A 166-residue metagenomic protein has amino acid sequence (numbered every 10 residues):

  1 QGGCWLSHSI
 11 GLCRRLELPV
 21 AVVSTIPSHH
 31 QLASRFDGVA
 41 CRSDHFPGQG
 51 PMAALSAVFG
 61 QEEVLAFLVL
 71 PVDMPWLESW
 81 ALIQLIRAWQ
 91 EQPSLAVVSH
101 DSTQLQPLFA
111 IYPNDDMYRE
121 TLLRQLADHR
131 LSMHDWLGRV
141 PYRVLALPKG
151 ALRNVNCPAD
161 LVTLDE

Functional and structural regions predicted by a protein language model:
Q1-R130, H134-L152, A159: Nucleotide and nucleotide-moiety/phosphate-recognizing core
